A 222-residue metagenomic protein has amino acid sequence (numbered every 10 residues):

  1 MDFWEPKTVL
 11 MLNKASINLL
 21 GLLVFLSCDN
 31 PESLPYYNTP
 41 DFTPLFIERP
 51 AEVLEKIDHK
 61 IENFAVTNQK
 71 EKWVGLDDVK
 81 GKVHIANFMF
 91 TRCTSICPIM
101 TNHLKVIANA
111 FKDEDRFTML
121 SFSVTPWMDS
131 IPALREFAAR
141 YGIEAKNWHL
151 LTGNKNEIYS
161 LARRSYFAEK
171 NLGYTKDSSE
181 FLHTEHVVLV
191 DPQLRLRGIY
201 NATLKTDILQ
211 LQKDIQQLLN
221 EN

Functional and structural regions predicted by a protein language model:
F3-N63, N222: N-terminal targeting signals for export/organelle localization
L34-P40, H149-N156, H183-H186: Periplasmic c-type cytochrome electron-transfer domains
I61-E62, H84, T184-H186: Short loop/turn microsegments at loop-to-beta-strand junctions
A65-V66, L189: Hydrophobic beta-strand positions
V74-L104, L120: Short active-site neighborhood of thiol/selenol oxidoreductases, capturing the structured segment around
T101-L161: Structural microenvironment flanking redox-active thiols in thiol-disulfide oxidoreductases
G173-N222: Thiol-/selenol-based redox modules, centered on thioredoxin-like and closely related oxidoreductase domains
